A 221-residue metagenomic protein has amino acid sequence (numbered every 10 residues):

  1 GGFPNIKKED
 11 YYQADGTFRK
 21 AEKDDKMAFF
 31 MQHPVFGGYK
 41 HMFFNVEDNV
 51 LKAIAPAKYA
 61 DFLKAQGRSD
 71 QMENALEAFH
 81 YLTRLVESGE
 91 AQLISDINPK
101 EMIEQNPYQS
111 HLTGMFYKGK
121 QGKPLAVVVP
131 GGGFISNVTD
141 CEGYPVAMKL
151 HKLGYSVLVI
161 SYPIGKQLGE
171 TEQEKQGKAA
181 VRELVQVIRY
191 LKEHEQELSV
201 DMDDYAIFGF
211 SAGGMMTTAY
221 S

Functional and structural regions predicted by a protein language model:
A21, A28-Q121, G177: N-terminal cap/lid segment of alpha/beta-hydrolase-fold proteins
K123-G131: Short beta-strand element of the alpha/beta-hydrolase
G131-E142, V159-V181: Cap/lid segment of the alpha/beta-hydrolase catalytic domain
D140-L158: Short amphipathic alpha-helix adjacent to the substrate-entry channel of hydrolases
L150, Y220-S221: Aromatic pocket-lining residues of Rossmann-like dinucleotide-binding sites
Q173-E197, A219: Alpha/beta-hydrolase active-site loop
S199-F210: Alpha/beta-hydrolase fold nucleophile elbow
G209-G213, T217: Gly/Ala-rich beta-loop-alpha elbow adjacent to hydrolase catalytic centers
